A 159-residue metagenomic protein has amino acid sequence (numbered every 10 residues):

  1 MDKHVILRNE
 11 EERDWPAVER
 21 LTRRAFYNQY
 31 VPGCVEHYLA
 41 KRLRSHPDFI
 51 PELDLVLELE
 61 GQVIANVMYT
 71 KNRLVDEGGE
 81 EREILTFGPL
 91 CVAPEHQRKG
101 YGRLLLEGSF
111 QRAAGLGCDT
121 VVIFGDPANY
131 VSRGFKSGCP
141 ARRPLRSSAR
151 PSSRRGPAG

Functional and structural regions predicted by a protein language model:
M1-R13, R20: Conserved N-terminal entry element of GNAT/NAT acetyltransferase domains
E19, R23-M68, R73-L74: Active-site rim helix/loop that mediates acceptor-substrate recognition in acyltransferases
E60, A149-G159: NAD(P)-dependent dehydrogenase/reductase Rossmann-like domain
R73-R82: A short, polar/charged loop-to-alpha-helix boundary motif
P89-Q97: A short, internal acetyl-CoA/4′-phosphopantetheine-binding micro-motif in the GNAT/acyltransferase core
H96, G100-G108, C118: Conserved acetyl-CoA pyrophosphate-binding loop and the N-cap/start of the following alpha-helix in GNAT-like
G115-V121, G125-A149: Conserved active-site alpha-helix within GNAT-family acetyltransferase domains
